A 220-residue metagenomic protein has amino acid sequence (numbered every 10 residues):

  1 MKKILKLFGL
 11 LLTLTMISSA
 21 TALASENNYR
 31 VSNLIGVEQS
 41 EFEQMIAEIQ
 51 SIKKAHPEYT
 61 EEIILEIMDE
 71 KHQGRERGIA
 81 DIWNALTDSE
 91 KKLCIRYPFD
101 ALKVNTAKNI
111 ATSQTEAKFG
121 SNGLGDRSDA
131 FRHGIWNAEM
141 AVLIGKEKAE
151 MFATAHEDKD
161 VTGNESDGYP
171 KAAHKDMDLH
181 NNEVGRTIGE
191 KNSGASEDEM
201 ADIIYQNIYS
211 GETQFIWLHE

Functional and structural regions predicted by a protein language model:
K2-A24: Sec-dependent N-terminal signal peptides of Gram-positive bacterial secreted proteins and lipoproteins
G9, T21-E220: Intrinsically disordered, low-complexity, mixed-charge
